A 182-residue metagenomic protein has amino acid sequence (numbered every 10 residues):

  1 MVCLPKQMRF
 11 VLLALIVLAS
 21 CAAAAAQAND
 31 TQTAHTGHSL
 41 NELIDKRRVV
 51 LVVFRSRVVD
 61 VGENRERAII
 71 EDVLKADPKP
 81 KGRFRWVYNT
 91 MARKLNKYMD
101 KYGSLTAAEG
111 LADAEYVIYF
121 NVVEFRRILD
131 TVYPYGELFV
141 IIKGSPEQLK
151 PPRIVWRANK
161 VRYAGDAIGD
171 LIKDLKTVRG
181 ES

Functional and structural regions predicted by a protein language model:
V2-L12: Bacterial N-terminal signal peptides that target proteins for export
V11-S20: Bacterial N-terminal signal peptides
A19, S145-E147, R179: Short, flexible helical or helix-coil boundary motifs
C21-A22, A26, K160: Intrinsic disorder/low-complexity segments
A25-K97, R179-S182: A structural "domain/chain start" motif
N89, R93, K97-A107, L111-D166: Surface-exposed short loop/turn segments
A164-K176: Short, amphipathic alpha-helical "lid/cap" segments that border enzyme active or binding sites
